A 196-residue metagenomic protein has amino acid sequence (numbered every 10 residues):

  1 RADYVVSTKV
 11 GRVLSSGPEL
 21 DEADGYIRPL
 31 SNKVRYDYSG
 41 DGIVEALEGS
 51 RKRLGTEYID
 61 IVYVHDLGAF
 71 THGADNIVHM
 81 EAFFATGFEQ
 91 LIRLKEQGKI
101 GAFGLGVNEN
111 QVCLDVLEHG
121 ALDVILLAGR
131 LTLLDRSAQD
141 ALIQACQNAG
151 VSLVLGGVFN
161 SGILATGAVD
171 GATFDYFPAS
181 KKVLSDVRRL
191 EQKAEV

Functional and structural regions predicted by a protein language model:
R1-S16, G25: N-terminal binding-site loop/beta-alpha segment at the start of enzyme catalytic domains that lines or forms
R1-V5, I43-Y58, Q139-S152: Short amphipathic alpha-helices and their capping/turn segments at secondary-structure boundaries
A2-Y4, E57-I61, G101-A102, D123-V124: Short acidic capping loops at alpha-helix termini that bridge into adjacent secondary structure
S16-Y26, A168-G171: Short, flexible, mixed-charge acidic loops at enzyme active sites
I27-V44, A74-M80: Active-site mouth loops of central-metabolism enzymes
S39-R53, N108-D115: Short, acidic/polar
G49-D75: Active-site groove signature of glycoside hydrolases
L67-V196: Beta/alpha (TIM)-barrel catalytic core signal, keyed to glycine-rich beta->alpha loops juxtaposed to Asp/Glu that bind
